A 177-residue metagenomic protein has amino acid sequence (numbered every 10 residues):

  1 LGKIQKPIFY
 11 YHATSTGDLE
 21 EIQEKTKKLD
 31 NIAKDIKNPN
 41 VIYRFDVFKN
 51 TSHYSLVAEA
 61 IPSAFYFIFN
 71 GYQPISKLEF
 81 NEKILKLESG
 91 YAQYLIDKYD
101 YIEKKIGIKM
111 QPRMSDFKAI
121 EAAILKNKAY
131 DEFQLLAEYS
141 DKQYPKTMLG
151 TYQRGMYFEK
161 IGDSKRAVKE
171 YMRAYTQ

Functional and structural regions predicted by a protein language model:
L1-I42, V47: The feature captures the conserved acid-bearing segment of alpha/beta-hydrolase catalytic domains
K27, I36-I96, D100-Y101, I106-M110: C-terminal catalytic histidine-bearing segment of alpha/beta-hydrolase fold enzymes
M110, M114, Y130-D131, M148-L149: Helix-start (N-cap) detector for alpha-helical repeat units in TPR-like alpha-solenoids, especially tetratricopeptide
A122, M156-E159: Residue-level recognition of tetratricopeptide repeat
Y144-P145: Short coil turns that delineate tetratricopeptide repeat
